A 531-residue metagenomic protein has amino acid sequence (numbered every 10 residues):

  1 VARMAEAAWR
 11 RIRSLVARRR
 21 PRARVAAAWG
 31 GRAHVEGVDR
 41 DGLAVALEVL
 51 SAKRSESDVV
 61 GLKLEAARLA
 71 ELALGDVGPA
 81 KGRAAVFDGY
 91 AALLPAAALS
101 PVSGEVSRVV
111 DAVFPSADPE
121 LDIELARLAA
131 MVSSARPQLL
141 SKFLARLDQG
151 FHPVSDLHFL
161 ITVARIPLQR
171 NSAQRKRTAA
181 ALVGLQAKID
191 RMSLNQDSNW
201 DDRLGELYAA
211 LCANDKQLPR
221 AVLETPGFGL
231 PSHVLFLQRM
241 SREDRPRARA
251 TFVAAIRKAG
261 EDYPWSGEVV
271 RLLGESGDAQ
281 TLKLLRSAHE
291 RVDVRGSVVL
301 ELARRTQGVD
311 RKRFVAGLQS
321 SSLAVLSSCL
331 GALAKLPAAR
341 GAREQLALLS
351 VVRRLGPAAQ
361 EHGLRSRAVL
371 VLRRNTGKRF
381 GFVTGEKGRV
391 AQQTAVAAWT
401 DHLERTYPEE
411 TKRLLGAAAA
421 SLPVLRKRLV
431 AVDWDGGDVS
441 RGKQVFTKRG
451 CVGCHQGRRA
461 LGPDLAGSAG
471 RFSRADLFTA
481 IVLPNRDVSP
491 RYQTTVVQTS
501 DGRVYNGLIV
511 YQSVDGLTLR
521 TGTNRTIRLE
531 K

Functional and structural regions predicted by a protein language model:
V1-V445, S468, R474, S500 (+1 more regions): Long, ordered, helix-rich scaffold segments
R22, S134, L168, V452-G453 (+3 more regions): Flexible loop/turn segments at secondary-structure boundaries
D122, R458-R459: Short, histidine-centered active-site or binding-site loop motifs used for metal coordination, general acid-base
E290, T447, Q456, V482-L483: Residues at helix-coil transition
G442-R458, L465: The canonical Cys-X-X-Cys-His
R459-P484, T494-K531: Gly/Gly-Pro-rich "capping" loops immediately C-terminal to redox-active cysteine motifs in periplasmic/lumenal
V488-Y492: Active-site phosphate-binding and catalytic loops of NTP-dependent enzymes
